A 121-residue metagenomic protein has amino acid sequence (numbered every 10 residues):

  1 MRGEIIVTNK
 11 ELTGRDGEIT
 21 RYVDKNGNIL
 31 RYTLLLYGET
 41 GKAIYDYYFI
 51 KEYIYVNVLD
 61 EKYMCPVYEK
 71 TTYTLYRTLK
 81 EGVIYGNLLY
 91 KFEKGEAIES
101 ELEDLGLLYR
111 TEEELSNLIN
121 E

Functional and structural regions predicted by a protein language model:
M1-E121: Buried hydrophobic residues that stabilize the cores of well-folded domains
